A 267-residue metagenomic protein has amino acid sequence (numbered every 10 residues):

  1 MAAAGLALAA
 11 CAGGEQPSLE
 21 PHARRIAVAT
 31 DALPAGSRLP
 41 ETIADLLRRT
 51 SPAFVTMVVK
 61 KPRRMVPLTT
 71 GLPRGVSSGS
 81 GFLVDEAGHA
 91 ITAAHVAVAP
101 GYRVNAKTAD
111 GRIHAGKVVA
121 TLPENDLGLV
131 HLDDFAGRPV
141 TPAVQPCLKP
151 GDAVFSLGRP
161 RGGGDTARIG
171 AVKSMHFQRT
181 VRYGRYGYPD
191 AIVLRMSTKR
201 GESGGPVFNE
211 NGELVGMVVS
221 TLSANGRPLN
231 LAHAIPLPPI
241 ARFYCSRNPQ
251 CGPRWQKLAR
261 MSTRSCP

Functional and structural regions predicted by a protein language model:
M1-A9: Bacterial N-terminal signal peptides
A12-S80, F243-P267: N-terminal activation segment of mature serine protease catalytic domains
L33-R48, P150-G163, S197-S203: Generic detector of contiguous secondary-structure segments
P34-D45, R63-A90, R112-A115, P139 (+4 more regions): A conserved glycine-rich beta-strand in the N-terminal activation segment of trypsin-fold
E41-R48, P52, F82, E86 (+3 more regions): Solvent-exposed, polar/charged alpha-helical surfaces in well-ordered, non-transmembrane soluble domains, broadly
A53, M65-P67, P73-R74, G128-T141 (+1 more regions): Active-site region of chymotrypsin-like
P62, D85-T166, N248-W255: Conserved active-site neighborhood of the chymotrypsin/trypsin-like protease fold
F82-V84, K117-A120, K173, K199: Conserved positions in beta-strands of structured domains
